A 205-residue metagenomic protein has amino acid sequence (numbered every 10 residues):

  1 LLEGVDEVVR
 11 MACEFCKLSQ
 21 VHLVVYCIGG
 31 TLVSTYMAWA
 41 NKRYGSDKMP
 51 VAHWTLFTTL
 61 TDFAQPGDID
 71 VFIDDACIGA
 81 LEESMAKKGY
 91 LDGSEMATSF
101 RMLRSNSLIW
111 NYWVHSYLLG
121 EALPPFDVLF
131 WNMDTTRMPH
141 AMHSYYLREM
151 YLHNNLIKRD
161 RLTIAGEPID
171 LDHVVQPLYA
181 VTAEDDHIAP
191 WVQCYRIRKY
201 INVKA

Functional and structural regions predicted by a protein language model:
R10-S19, L32-Y146: Alpha/beta-hydrolase-fold enzymes
V25-G30: Gly/Ala-rich beta-loop-alpha elbow adjacent to hydrolase catalytic centers
N132-I169, Q176: Mobile cap/lid helix-loop segments that gate and shape the active-site cleft of serine hydrolases
L147, I197-A205: Catalytic histidine neighborhood in serine/cysteine hydrolases with alpha/beta-hydrolase-type architecture
V174, A180-T182, D186: Short beta-strand/loop motif that positions the catalytic acidic residue of the alpha/beta-hydrolase fold
H187-Q193: Conserved alpha/beta-hydrolase "acid-adjacent" motif
